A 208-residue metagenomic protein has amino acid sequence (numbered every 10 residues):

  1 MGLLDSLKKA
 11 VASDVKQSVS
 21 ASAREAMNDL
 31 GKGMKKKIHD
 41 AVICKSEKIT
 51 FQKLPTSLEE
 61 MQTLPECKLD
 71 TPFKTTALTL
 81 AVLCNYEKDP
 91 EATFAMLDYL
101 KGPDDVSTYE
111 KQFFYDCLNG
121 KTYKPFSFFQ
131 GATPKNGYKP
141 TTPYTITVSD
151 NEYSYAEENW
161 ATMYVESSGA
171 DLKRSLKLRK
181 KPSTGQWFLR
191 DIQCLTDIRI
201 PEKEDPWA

Functional and structural regions predicted by a protein language model:
G2-E47: Glycine- and small hydrophobic-rich membrane-insertion segments that are intrinsically disordered in solution
L7, N159, S183-G185: Beta-strand-connecting loop/turn residues
V11, V15, K101-D104, T133: Generic secondary-structure transition motif, activating predominantly at the C-termini of alpha-helices
K37-Q130: Core segments of small alpha/beta cavity-forming domains
A77-V82, T145, T162-Y164, K173-K177 (+1 more regions): Ordered hydrophobic segments in well-structured contexts
Y86, N151, S168, K181-S183: Generic structural motif
E110-G169: Surface-exposed, charged secondary-structure patches
D171-W207: Short beta-strand edge/turn micro-motifs at domain boundaries
